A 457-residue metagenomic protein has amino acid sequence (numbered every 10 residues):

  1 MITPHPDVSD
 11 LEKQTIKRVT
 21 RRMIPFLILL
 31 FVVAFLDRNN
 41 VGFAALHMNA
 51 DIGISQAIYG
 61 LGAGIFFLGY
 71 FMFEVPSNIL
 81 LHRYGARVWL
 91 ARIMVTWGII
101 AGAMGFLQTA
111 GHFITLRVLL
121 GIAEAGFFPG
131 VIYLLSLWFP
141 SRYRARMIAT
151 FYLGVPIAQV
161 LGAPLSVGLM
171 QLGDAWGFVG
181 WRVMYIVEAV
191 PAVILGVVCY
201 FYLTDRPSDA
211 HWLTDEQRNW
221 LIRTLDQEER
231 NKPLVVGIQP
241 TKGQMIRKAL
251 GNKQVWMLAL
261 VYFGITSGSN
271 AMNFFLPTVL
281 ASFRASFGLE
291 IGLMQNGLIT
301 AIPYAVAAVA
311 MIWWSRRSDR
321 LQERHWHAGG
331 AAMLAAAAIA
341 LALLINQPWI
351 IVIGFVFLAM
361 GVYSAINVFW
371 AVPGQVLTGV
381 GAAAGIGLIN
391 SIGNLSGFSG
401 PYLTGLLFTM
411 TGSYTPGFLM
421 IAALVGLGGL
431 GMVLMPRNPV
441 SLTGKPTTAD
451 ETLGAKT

Functional and structural regions predicted by a protein language model:
V41-G42, R247-M311, I366, W370: Extracytoplasmic gate region of multi-pass secondary transporters
G53, G85, F106-H112, A123 (+3 more regions): Helix-breaking motifs and short loop linkers at transmembrane-helix boundaries and internal kinks in secondary membrane
M72-G111: Conserved MFS/SLC helix-loop-helix module at the cytosolic interface between two early adjacent transmembrane helices
F73-G85, V309-Q322: Helix-to-loop junctions at the C-terminal end of transmembrane segments in multipass secondary transporters
H82-M94, D319-A332: Cytoplasmic membrane-interface "Motif A"-like loop-to-helix N-cap segments of 12-TM Major Facilitator Superfamily
L116-L153: Cytoplasmic helix-loop-helix junction between adjacent transmembrane helices in 12-TM secondary transporters
R146-M170, P191-A192, N390-G400: Glycine-rich segments within core transmembrane alpha-helices of 12-TM secondary carriers
Q322-V372: C-terminal transmembrane helical hairpin of 12-TM major facilitator-type secondary transporters
